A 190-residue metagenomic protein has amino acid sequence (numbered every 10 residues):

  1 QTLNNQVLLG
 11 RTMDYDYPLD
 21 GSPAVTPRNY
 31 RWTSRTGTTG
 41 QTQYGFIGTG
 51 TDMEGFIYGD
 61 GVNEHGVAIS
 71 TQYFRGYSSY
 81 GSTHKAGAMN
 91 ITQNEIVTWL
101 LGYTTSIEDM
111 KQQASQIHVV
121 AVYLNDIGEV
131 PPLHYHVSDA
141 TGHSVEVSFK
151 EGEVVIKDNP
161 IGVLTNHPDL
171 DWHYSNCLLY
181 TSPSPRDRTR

Functional and structural regions predicted by a protein language model:
Q1-A88, Q116, A121: A contiguous strand-loop segment
R31, T38-Q43, N166-L170, C177-L179: Short C-terminal domain-edge/linker segments immediately following a structured domain
E54, T92-Q93, E129: Short, glycine/acidic-rich beta->alpha junctions
S82-I117: Compact, glycine/acidic-enriched structural inserts
Y103, I107-V137, H143: Secretory/export targeting leaders with adjacent low-complexity proregions
E129-C177: Extended amphipathic alpha-helical segments with heptad-repeat/coiled-coil character used for oligomerization, fusion
Y180-T189: Single conserved hydrophobic/aromatic residue that forms the stacking wall/gate of nucleotide- or nucleobase-binding
